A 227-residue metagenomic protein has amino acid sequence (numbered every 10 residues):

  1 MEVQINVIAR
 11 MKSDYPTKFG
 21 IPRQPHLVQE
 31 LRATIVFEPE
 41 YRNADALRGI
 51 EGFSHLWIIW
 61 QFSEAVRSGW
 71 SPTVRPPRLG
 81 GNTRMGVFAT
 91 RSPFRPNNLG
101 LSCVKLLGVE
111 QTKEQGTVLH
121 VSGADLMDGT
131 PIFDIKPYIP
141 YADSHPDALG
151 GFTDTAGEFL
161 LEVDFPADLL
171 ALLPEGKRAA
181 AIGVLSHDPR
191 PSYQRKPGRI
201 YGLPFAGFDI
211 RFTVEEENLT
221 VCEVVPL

Functional and structural regions predicted by a protein language model:
M1-L99, Q111-H120, A124-L227: Mixed-charge, low-complexity intrinsically disordered regions
K12, V104-L107: Conserved positions in beta-strands of structured domains
